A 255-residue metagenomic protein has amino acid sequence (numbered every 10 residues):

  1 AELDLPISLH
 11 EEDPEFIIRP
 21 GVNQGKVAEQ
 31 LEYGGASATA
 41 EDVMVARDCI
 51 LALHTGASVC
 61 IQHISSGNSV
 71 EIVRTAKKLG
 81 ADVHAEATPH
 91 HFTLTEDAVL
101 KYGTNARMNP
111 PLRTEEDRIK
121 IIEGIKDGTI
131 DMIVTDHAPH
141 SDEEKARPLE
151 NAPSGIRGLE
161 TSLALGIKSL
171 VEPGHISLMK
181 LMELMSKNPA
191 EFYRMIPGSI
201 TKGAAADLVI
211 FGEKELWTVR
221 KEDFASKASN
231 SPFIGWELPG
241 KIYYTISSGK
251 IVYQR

Functional and structural regions predicted by a protein language model:
A1-I133: Histidine/acidic residue-rich metal-binding segments in metalloenzymes
D13, S66, P89, P139 (+2 more regions): Short, glycine/acidic-enriched loop or turn micro-motifs at the edges of active sites
I17, V70, T93, S141-E143 (+3 more regions): Glycine/Thr-rich phosphate-binding loops of Rossmann-like dinucleotide-binding domains
I17-I18, G34, S65, T93 (+9 more regions): Generic, ordered loop/turn and secondary-structure boundary motif
A28-L31, A87, G103, R107 (+7 more regions): Residue-level signal for pocket-adjacent positions within structured domains
E29-S58, N105, G124-I133, A138-F211: His/Asp/Glu-enriched, well-ordered alpha-helical/loop segment that forms or immediately abuts the divalent-metal
L79-A81, I167, Y244: Generic alpha-helical hydrophobic packing signal
P148-N151, A205-R255: C-terminal cap of metal-dependent C-N hydrolases
